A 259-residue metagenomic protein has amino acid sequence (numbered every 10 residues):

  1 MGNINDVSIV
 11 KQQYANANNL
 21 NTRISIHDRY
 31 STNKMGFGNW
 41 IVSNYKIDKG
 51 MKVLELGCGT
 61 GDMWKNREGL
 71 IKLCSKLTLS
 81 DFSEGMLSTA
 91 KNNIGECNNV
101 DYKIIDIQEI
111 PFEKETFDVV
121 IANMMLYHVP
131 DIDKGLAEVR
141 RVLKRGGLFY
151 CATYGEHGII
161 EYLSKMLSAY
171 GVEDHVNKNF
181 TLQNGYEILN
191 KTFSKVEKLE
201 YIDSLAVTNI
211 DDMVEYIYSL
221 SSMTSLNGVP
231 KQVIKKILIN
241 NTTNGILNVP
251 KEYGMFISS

Functional and structural regions predicted by a protein language model:
M1-K49, D62-N66, M86, N93 (+1 more regions): Conserved class I S-adenosyl-L-methionine
G2-N5, H27, N33-K34, T60-D62 (+2 more regions): Conserved Class I S-adenosyl-L-methionine
K52, G146-L148: Short glycine-centered segments of the SAM/dcSAM-binding site in methyltransferase folds
L54-E109: Class I SAM-dependent methyltransferase SAM/SAH-binding core
Q108-V119: A short acidic, Gly/Pro-enriched loop at the edge of an enzyme's catalytic core that lines a small-molecule cofactor
D118-I132: A short SAM/SAH-binding and catalytic strip from SAM-dependent methyltransferases
D133-R145: A short glycine-rich, Lys/Arg-flanked "PGG" loop and its adjoining helix->strand segment in the class I
L148-V176: Conserved class I S-adenosyl-L-methionine
